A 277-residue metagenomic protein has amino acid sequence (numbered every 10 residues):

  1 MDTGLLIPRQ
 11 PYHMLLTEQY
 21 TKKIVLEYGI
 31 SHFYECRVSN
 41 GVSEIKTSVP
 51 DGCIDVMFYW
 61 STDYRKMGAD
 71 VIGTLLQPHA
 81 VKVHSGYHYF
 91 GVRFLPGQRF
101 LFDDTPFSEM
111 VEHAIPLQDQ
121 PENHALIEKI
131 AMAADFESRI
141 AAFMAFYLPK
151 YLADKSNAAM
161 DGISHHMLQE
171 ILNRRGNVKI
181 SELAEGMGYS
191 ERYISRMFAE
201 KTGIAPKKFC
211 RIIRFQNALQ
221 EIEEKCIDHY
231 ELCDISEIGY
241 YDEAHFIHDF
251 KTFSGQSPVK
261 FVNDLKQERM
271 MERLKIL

Functional and structural regions predicted by a protein language model:
M1-H165, L172-R175, K179-S181, M187-E191 (+4 more regions): Alpha-helical bundle regulatory/interaction domains
A141-L148, R196-A199, D249: A broadly conserved amphipathic alpha-helix scaffold signal in soluble, globular proteins
M160-L168, R211-L219: Short, leucine-enriched amphipathic alpha-helices that occur as contiguous helical runs
S195-E200, I204-C210: Long, low-complexity intrinsically disordered regions
R196, Q216-Q220, H248: Contiguous, well-ordered alpha-helical segments that form the cores/surfaces of helical PPI scaffolds
E200-I204, D249-F261: A secondary-structure capping/hinge motif
